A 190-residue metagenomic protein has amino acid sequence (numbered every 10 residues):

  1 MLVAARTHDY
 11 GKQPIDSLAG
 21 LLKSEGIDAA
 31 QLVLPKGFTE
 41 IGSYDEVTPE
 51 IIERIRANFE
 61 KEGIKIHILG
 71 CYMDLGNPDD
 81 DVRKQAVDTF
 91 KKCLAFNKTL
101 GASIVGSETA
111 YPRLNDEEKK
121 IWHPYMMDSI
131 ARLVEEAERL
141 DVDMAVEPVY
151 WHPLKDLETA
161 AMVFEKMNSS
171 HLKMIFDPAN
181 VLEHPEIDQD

Functional and structural regions predicted by a protein language model:
M1-V3, F59: N-terminal amphipathic alpha-helix/helix-capping segment at the start of soluble metabolic enzymes
V3-T7, D28-L32, I66-C71, V105-S107 (+2 more regions): Hydrophobic faces of well-ordered beta-strands that scaffold small-molecule active sites in alpha/beta enzyme cores
T7-P14: Short polar catalytic/cofactor-binding loops
D9, P35, Y72, A110 (+1 more regions): Residue-level "edge-of-site" marker
D16-G20, E53-R54, N58-E62, L75-F176 (+1 more regions): Active-site acidic/histidine proton-transfer and metal-coordination neighborhood in alpha/beta enzyme cores
D16-K36, L100-G101: Catalytic domains of carbohydrate-active enzymes, especially glycoside hydrolases
Q31-R56, T109-E117: Glycine-rich, proline-tolerant flexible connector loops at the mouths of alpha/beta enzymes
P185-D190: Glycoside hydrolase catalytic-domain groove-lining segments
